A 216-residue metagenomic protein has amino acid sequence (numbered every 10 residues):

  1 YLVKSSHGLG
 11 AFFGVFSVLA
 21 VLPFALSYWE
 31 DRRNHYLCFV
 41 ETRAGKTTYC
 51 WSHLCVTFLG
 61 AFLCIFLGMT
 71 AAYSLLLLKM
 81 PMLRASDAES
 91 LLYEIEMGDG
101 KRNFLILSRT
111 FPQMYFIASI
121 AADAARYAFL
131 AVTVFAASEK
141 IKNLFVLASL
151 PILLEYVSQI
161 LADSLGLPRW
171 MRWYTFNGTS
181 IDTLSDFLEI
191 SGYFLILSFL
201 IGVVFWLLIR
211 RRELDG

Functional and structural regions predicted by a protein language model:
Y1-S27, C55-F135, Y174-F194: Secretory targeting signals
S27-G60: Helix-loop-helix units of permease transmembrane domains in multi-pass membrane transporters, especially ABC
G45-T47, W51, Y127, N143-L147: Membrane-helix interface segments
L67, A71, L75, K79 (+5 more regions): Alpha-helical membrane-inserting segments
Y73-A85, N143, D163, L167-M171 (+1 more regions): Transmembrane helix-loop junctions in multipass membrane proteins, especially transporters and channels
K140, L195-G216: Junction motif at the cytosolic side of a transmembrane helix
L144-S158: Central hydrophobic cores of alpha-helical transmembrane segments in multi-pass integral membrane proteins
S158-L184: Extended hydrophobic/aromatic segments used for targeting, binding, or gating
